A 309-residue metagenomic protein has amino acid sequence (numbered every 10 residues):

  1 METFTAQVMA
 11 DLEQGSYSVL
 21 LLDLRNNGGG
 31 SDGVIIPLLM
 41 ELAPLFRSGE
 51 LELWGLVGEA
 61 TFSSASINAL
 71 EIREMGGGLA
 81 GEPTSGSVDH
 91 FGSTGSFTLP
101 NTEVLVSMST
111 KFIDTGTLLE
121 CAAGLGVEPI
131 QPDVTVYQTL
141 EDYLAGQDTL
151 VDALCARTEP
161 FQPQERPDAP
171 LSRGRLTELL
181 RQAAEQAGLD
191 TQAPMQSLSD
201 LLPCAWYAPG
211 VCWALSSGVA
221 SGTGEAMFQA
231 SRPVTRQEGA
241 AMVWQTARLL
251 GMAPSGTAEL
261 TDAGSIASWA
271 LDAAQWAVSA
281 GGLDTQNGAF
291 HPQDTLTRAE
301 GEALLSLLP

Functional and structural regions predicted by a protein language model:
M1-F161: C-terminal "post-core" interaction segments
E2-A10, V19, I36-M40, S66 (+11 more regions): Solvent-exposed, polar/charged alpha-helical surfaces in well-ordered, non-transmembrane soluble domains, broadly
Q14, E74, S216, L249 (+1 more regions): Residues at alpha-helix termini
G28, L79, S216, A220 (+1 more regions): Short glycine/serine/threonine-biased micro-segments
V34-I35, G86, T223, M227 (+1 more regions): Basic, gly/Ser/Thr/Pro-rich low-complexity segments located predominantly at protein N termini
G86-S87, V106, I113-T115, E120 (+10 more regions): A broad, structure-centric signal for solvent-exposed, well-ordered loop/edge residues that line or flank functional
G126, E159-P209, S216-A240, Q245-L271 (+2 more regions): Feature responds to low-complexity, polar/acidic, surface-exposed segments characteristic of secreted/exported proteins
